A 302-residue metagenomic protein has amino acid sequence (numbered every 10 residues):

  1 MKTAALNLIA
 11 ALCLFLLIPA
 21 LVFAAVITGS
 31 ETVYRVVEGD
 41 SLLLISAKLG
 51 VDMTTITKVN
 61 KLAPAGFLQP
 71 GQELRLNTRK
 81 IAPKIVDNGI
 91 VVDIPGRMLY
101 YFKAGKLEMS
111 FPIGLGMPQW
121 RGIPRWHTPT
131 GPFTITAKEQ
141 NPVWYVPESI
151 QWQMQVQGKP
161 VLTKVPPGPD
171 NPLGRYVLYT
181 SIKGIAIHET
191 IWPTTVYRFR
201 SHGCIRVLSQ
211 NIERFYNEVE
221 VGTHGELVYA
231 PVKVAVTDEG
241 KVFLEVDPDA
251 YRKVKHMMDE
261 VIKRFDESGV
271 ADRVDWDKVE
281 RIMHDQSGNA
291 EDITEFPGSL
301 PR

Functional and structural regions predicted by a protein language model:
M1-A4: N-terminal secretory signal peptides that target proteins for export/translocation
N7-A20: Bacterial N-terminal signal peptides
A24-V51: Primarily a LysM-type cell-wall glycan-binding module
V33, P64-F67, R214-E218: Short, surface-exposed secondary-structure edge patches
G39, G71, G222-G225: Loop/turn positions that initiate beta-strands
M53-T54, K61, Q69-E73, N77-Y145 (+2 more regions): Cell wall/extracellular polymer interaction/catalysis modules
K58-A63, P83-I85, S209-R214: Short alpha-helix capping/helix-loop boundary micro-motifs
E148-R302: Exported/periplasmic cell-wall-interacting domains
